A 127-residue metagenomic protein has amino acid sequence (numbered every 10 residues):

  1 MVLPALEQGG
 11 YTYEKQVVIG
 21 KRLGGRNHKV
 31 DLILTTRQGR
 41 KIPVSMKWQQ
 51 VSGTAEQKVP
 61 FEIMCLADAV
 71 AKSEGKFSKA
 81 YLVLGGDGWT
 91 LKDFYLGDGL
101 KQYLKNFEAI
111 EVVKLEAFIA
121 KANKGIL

Functional and structural regions predicted by a protein language model:
M1-G20: Acidic-basic catalytic patches of nuclease active cores, encompassing PD-(D/E)XK and other metal-cofactor nuclease
G9, T35, K72-K76: Alpha-helix C-cap/termination motif
V17, T36, W48-Q50: Short, flexible loop/turn elements at secondary-structure junctions
V18-K21, R26-D31: Amphipathic, interaction-prone secondary-structure segments
I19, Q49, E116-F118: Short, solvent-exposed coil/turn elements at secondary-structure transition points
H28-V44: Active-site beta-strand-loop-beta-strand hairpin of nuclease catalytic cores that positions key catalytic residues
K41, W48-G99: Catalytic cores of nucleic-acid endonucleases
F77-L127: Domain-level recognition of nuclease-like catalytic cores that cleave nucleotide substrates
